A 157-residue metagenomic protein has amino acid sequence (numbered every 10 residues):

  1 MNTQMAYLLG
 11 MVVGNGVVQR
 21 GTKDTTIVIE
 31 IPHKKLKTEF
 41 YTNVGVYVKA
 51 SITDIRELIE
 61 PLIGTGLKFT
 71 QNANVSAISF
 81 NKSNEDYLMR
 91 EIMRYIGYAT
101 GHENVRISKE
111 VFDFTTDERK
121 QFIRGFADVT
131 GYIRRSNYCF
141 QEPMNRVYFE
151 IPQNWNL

Functional and structural regions predicted by a protein language model:
M1-D117: Intein modules and their embedded homing endonuclease domains
K23-K37, I133-N154: Short glycine-rich, basic-tinged beta-strand/loop micro-motifs
T42-A50, N145, E150-N156: Short, surface-exposed ligand-recognition loops at beta-strand->loop->(often short) alpha-helix junctions that present
R56, N156-L157: A short, charged, amphipathic alpha-helix used as a generic interaction element across diverse proteins
F122: Catalytic "initiation/cleavage/transfer" segments centered on a nucleophilic residue and adjacent nucleic-acid-engaging
D128-G131: Glycine-rich, acidic and aromatic/proline-enriched surface loops and short helix-turn segments that act as binding
